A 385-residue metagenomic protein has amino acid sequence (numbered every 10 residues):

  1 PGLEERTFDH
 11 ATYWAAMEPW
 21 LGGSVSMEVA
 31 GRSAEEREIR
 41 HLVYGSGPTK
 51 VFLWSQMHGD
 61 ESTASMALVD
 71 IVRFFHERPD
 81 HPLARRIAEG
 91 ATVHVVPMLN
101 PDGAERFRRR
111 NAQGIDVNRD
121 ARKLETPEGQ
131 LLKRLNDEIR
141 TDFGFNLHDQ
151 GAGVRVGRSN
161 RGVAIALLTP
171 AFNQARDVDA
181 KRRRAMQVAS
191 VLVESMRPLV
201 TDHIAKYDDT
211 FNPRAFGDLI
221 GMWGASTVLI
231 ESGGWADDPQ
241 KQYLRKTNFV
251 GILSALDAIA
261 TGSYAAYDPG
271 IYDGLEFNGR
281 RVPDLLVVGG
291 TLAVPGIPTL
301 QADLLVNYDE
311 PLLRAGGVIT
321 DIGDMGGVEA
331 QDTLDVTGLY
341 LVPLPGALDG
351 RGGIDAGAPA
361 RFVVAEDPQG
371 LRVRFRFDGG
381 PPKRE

Functional and structural regions predicted by a protein language model:
P1-I39: Short glycine- and acidic-rich boundary segments immediately preceding or forming the N-terminal edge of structured
P1-T7, I139, A166-E385: C-terminal accessory segments enriched in acidic
M27, H41, V95, G144 (+1 more regions): Conserved beta-strand scaffold positions in the cores of enzyme catalytic domains, especially in NTP/NDP-utilizing
M27-A30, D80-R85, H203-D209: Surface-exposed patches in mature extracellular/periplasmic domains of secreted proteins
A30-R32, Y44, S55, V96-N100 (+3 more regions): Active-site-proximal beta-strand/loop segments in catalytic clefts of secreted hydrolases
E36, P82, F216-L219: Short beta-strand/turn micro-motifs at beta-sheet edges
R40-P48: Short beta-strand-to-loop junctions in surface cap/lid or active-site-entrance loops
P48-F52, M57, S62-D202, G221: Active-site/substrate-binding loop(s) of hydrolase catalytic cores
